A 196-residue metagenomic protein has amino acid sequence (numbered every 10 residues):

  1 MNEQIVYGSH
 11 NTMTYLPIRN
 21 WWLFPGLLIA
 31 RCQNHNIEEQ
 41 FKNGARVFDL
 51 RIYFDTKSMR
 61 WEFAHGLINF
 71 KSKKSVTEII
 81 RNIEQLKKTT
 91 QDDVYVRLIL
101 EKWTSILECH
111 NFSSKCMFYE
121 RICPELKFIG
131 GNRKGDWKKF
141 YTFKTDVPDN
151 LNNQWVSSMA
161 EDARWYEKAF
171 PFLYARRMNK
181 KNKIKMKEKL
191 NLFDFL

Functional and structural regions predicted by a protein language model:
M1-V47, F54-T89, D93-Y95, L100 (+3 more regions): Long, acidic (Asp/Glu-rich), low-complexity accessory segments flanking structured domains
S113-I122: Extended alpha-helical interaction segments
